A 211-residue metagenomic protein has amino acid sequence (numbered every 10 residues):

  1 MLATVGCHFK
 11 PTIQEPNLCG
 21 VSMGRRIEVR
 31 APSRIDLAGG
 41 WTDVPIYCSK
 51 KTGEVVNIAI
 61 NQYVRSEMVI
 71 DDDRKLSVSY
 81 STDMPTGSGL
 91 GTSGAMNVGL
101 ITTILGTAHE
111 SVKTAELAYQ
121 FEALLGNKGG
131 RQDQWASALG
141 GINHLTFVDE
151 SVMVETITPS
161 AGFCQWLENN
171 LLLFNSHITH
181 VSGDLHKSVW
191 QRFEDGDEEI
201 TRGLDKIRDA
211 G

Functional and structural regions predicted by a protein language model:
M1-G6, P11-A38, T42-I46, N57-K75 (+3 more regions): C-terminal nucleotide
E54: Active-site signature of cysteine proteases
A95-T107: Stable alpha-helical structural segments in soluble proteins, enriched in small hydrophobic residues
